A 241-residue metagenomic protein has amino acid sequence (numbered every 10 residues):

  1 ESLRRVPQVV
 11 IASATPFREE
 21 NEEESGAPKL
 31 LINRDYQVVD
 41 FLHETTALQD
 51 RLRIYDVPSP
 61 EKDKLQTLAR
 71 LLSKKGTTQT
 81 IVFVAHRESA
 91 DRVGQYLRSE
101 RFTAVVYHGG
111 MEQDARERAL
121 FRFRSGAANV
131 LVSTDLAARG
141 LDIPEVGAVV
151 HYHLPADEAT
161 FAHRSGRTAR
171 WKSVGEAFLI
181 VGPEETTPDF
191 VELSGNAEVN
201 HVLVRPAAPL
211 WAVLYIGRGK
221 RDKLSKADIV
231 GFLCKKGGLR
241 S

Functional and structural regions predicted by a protein language model:
E1-T45, V191-L193: Post-DEXD/H (motif II) to motif III coupling segment of the RecA-like Helicase ATP-binding lobe
R5-V10, T78-Q79, T103, G126-V130: Loop/turn-to-beta-strand initiation segments
Q8-V9, T15-E19, E44-A47, E61-K64 (+7 more regions): Conserved nucleotide-binding/hydrolysis micro-motifs of P-loop NTPases
D50-R98, D228, F232, G238: Conserved interdomain hinge at the start of the Helicase C-terminal
A90-Y96, F102-T134: Conserved helicase ATPase core of P-loop NTP-dependent helicases/translocases
R139-L154, E176-L179: A short beta-strand element within the Helicase C-terminal
D157-A197: Conserved segment of the helicase C-terminal RecA-like domain
N200-S241: Non-catalytic terminal extensions of ATP-dependent helicases
